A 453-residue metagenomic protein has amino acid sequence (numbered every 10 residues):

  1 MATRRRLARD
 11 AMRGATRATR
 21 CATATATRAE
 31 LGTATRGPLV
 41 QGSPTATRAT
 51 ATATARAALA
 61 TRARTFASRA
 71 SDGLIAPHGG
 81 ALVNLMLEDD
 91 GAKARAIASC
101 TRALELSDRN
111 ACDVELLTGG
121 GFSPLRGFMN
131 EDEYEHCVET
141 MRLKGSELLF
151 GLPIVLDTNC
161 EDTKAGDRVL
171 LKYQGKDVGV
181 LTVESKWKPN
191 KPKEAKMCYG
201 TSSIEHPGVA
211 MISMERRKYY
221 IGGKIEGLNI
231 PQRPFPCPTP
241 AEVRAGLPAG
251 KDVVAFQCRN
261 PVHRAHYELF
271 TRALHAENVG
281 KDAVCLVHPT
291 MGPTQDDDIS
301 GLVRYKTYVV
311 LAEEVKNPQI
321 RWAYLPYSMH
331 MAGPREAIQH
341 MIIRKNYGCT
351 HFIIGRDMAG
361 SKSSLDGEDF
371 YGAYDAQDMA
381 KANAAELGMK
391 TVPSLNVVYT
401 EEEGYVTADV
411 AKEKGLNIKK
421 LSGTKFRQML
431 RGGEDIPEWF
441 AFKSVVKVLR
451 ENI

Functional and structural regions predicted by a protein language model:
M1-A49: N-terminal chloroplast transit peptides
A11-R13, R20, A24, T35 (+5 more regions): Enrichment for repetitive, rod-forming helical segments
A57-D72: N-terminal mitochondrial targeting presequences
R69-I453: Active-site cores that bind ATP or allylic diphosphates and position pyrophosphate for catalysis
